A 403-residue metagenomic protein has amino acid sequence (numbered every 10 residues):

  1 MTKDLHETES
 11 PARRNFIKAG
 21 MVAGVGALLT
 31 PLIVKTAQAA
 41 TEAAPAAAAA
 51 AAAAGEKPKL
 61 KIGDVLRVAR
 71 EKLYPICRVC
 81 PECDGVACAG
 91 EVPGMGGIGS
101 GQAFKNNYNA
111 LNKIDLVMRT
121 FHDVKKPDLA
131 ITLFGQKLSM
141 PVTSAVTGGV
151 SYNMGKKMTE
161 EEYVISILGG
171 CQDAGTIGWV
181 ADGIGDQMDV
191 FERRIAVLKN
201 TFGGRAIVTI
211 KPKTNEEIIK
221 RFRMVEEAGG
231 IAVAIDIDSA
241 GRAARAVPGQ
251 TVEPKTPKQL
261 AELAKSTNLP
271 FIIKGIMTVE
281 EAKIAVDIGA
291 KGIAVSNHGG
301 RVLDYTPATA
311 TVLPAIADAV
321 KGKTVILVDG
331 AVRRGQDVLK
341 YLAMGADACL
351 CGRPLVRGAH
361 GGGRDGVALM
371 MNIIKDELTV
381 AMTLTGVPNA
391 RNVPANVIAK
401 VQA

Functional and structural regions predicted by a protein language model:
M1-A12, Q38: N-terminal secretory signal peptides
E9, P31-E71: C-terminal segment of N-terminal export signals and the immediately downstream linker at the start of the mature
R13-L29: N-terminal export leaders
G55-S139, A403: An N-cap/entry alpha-helix motif that binds or orients negatively charged groups
A103-Q187, R194: N-terminal functional module of multi-domain proteins
V142-A145, G178-V180, A206-I210, V233 (+4 more regions): Hydrophobic faces of well-ordered beta-strands that scaffold small-molecule active sites in alpha/beta enzyme cores
N215-P307, V312-I326, M344: Alpha/beta enzyme core
T309-A315, H360-L378: C-terminal helical cap(s) of enzyme catalytic domains, especially alpha/beta-barrels
